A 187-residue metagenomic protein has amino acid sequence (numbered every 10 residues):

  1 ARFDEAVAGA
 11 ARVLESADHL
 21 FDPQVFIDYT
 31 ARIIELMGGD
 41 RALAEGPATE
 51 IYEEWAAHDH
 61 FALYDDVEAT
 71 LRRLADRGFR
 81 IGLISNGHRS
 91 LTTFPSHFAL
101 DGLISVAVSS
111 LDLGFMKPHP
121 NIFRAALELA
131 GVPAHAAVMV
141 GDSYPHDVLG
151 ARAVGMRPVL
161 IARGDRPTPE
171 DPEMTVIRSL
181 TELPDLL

Functional and structural regions predicted by a protein language model:
A1-R77: N-terminal helical cap/lid subdomain that shapes the substrate entry/recognition surface in HAD-like hydrolases
R41-P47, E68, R72-A75, F79-L187: Asp-based, Mg2+/Mn2+-dependent phosphohydrolase catalytic module
